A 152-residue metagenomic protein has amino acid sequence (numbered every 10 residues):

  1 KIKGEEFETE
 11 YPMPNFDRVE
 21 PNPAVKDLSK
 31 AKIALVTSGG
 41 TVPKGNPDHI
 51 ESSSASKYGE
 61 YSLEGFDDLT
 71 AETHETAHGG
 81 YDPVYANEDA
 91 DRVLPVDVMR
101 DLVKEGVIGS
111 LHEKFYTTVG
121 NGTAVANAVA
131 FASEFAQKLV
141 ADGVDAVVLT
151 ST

Functional and structural regions predicted by a protein language model:
K1-T152: Metallocofactor- and cofactor-centric catalytic cores in central/energy metabolism, strongly enriched
